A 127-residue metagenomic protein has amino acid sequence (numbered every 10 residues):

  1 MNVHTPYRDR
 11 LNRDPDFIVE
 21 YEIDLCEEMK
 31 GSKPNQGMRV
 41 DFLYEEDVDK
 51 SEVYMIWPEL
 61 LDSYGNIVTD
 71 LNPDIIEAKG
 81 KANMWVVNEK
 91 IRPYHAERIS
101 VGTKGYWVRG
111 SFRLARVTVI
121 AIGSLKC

Functional and structural regions predicted by a protein language model:
N2-C127: C-terminal effector/interaction modules appended to NTPase cores
